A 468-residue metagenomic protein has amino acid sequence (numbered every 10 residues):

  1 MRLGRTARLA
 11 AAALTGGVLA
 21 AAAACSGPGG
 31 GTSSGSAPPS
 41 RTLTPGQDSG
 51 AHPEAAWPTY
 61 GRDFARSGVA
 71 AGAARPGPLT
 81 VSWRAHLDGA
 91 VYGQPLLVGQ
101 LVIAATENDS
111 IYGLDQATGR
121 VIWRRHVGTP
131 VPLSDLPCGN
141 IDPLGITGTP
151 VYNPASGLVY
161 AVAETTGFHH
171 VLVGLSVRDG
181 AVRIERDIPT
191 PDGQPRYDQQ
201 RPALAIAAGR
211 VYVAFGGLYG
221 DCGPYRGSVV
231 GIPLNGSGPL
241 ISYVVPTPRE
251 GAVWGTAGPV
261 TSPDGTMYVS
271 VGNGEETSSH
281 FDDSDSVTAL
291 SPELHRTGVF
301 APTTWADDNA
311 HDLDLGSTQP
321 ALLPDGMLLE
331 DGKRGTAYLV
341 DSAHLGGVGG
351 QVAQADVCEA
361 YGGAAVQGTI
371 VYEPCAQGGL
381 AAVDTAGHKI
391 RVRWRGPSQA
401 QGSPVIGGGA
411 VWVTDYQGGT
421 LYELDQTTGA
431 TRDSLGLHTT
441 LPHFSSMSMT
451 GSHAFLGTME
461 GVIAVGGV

Functional and structural regions predicted by a protein language model:
M1-A7, T42-G50: Short, low-complexity, intrinsically disordered N-terminal peptides in bacterial proteins
R2-G29: Secretory targeting and sorting signals
R5, L14, G31, R41-L43 (+3 more regions): Intrinsically disordered/low-complexity terminal segments and short unstructured peptides
A21-P45, G61, R66: C-terminal region of N-terminal signal peptides and the immediate post-cleavage residues of exported proteins
P45, H52-A55, Y60, V69-G89 (+9 more regions): Extracytoplasmic/lumenal domain signature
R201-P202: N-terminal core-binding DNA-recognition domain of tyrosine site-specific recombinases/integrases
